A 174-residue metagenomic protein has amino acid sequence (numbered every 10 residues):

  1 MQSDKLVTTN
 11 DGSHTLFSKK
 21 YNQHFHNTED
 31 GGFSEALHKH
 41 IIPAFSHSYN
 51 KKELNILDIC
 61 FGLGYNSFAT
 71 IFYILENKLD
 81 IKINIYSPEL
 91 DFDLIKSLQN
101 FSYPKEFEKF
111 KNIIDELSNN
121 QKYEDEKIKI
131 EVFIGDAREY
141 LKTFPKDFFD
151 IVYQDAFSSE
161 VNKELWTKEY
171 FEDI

Functional and structural regions predicted by a protein language model:
M1-K51, L63-N77: Class I SAM-dependent methyltransferase Rossmann-like catalytic core, especially the SAM/SAH-binding loop
S3, K20-H24, I56, F148-Y153: Generic detector of short, locally flexible boundary/turn motifs and exposed helical patches
Y21-N22, F92-D93, S158-S159: Short, solvent-exposed loop/turn segments at secondary-structure junctions
H24-N27, K142, E160-K163: A generic structural signal for short coil/turn motifs at secondary-structure boundaries
S46-D147, E164-K168: The AdoMet/dcAdoMet-binding core of the Class I SAM-like
D150-L165: A short SAM/SAH-binding and catalytic strip from SAM-dependent methyltransferases
Y170-I174: Class I S-adenosylmethionine-dependent transferase superfamily signal
